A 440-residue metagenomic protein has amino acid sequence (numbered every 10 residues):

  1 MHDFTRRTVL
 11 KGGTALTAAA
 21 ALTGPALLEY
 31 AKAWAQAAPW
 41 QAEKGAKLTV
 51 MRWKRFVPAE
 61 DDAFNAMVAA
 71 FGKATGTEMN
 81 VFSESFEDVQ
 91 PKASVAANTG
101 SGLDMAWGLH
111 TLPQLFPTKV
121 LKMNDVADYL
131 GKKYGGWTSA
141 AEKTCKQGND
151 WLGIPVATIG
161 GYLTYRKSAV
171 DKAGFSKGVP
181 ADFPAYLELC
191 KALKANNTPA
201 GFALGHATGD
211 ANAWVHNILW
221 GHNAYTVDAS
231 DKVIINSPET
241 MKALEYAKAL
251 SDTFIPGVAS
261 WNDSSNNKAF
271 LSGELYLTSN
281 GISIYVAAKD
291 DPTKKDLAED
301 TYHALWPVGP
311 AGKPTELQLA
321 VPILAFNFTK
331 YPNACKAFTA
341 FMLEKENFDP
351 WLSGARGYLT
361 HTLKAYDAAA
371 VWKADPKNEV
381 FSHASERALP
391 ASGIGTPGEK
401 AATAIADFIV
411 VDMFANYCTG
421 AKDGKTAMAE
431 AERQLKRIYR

Functional and structural regions predicted by a protein language model:
M1-T17: N-terminal secretory signal peptides and thylakoid transit peptides that target proteins across membranes
Q36-A42, L109-Y162, L187, W214 (+4 more regions): Hinge/lid segment of periplasmic solute-binding proteins
W40-A42, T111-Q114, D128, S283-A298 (+1 more regions): C-terminal lobe and pocket-closing loops of periplasmic/extracytoplasmic Venus-flytrap solute-binding proteins
A42, K73, E78, D171 (+2 more regions): Conserved C-terminal helix/tail region of periplasmic/extracytoplasmic solute-binding proteins
G45-F56, E78-F82, M105: Short, well-ordered beta-strand elements
A66-W137, K146, K172-G174, A181 (+4 more regions): Extracytoplasmic "Venus flytrap"/periplasmic binding protein-like
G148-V156, G161, P184-V233, E239 (+1 more regions): Extracytoplasmic/periplasmic solute-binding protein
L189-A192, S230-A259, Y302: Glycine-centered hinge/linker elements that transmit conformational signals in sensory and ligand-binding systems
